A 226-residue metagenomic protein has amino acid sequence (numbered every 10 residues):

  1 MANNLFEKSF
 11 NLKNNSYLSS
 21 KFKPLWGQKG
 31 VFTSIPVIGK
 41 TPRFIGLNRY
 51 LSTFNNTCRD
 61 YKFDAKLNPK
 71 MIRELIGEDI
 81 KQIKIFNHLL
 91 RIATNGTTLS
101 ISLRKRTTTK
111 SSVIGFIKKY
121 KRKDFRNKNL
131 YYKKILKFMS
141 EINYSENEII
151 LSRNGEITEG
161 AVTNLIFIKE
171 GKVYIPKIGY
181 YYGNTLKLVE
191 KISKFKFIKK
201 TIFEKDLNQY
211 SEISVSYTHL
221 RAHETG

Functional and structural regions predicted by a protein language model:
M1-E78, N95-R221: Helix-start/capping segments and mature chain N-termini
D79-I83: Phosphate/pyrophosphate-binding loops at sites that engage ATP/ADP/AMP, CoA/4′-phosphopantetheine, polyphosphate
F86-H88: Ordered, amphipathic secondary-structure segments that act as subunit-interaction surfaces in large macromolecular
R91: Dinucleotide-binding Rossmann-like beta1-alpha1 core, especially the glycine-rich loop that anchors the ADP
A222-G226: A short, hydrophobic C-terminal helix/tail in secreted or cell-surface proteins
